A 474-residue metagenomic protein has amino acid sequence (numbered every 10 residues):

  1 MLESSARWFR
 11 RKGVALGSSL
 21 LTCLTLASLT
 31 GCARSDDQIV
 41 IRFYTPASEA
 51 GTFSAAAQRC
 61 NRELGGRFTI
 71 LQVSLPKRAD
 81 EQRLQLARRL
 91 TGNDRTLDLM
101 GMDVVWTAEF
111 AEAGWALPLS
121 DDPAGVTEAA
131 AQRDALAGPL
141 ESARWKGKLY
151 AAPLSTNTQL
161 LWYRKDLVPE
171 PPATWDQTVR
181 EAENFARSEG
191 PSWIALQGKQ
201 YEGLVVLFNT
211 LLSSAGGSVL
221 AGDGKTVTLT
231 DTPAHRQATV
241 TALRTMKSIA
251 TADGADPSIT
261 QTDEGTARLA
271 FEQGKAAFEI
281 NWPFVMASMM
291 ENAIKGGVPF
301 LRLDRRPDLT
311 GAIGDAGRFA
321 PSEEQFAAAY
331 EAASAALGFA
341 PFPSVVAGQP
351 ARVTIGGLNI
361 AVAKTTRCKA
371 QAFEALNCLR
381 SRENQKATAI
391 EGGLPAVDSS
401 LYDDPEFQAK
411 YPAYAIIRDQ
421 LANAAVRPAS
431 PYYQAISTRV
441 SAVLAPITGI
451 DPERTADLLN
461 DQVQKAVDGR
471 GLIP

Functional and structural regions predicted by a protein language model:
L2, S399, D419-P474: Conserved C-terminal helix/tail region of periplasmic/extracytoplasmic solute-binding proteins
L2-A108, G125, R454, Q462-P474: Conserved N-terminal structural module of periplasmic/extracytoplasmic solute-binding proteins
A87-R89, T96-D98, E128-D166, Q177 (+2 more regions): A structural signal for short loop-to-beta-strand junctions that line the ligand-binding cleft of periplasmic/secreted
V104-T158, D176-V179, F326, E331-A340: Hinge/lid segment of periplasmic solute-binding proteins
D121-D134, G198, G217-T241, I294 (+4 more regions): Short, solvent-exposed loop/beta-turn-alpha elements that line the ligand-binding surface or hinge of extracytoplasmic
E181-A182, K225-T260, F342: Glycine-centered hinge/linker elements that transmit conformational signals in sensory and ligand-binding systems
T251-G254, A293-G392: Extracytoplasmic/periplasmic substrate-recognition and gating elements
S334-P341, A389-A442: Long, aromatic- and glycine/proline-rich binding clefts that accommodate carbohydrate-like moieties
